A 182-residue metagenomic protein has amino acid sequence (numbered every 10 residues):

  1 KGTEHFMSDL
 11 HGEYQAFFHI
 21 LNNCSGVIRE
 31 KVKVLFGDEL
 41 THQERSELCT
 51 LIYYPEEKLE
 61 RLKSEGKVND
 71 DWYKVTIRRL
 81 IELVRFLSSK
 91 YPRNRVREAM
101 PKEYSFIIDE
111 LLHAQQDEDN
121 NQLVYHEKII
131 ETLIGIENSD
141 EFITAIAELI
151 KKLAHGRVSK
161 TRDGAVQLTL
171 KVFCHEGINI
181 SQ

Functional and structural regions predicted by a protein language model:
K1-Q182: Feature recognizes metal-dependent phosphohydrolase scaffolds
